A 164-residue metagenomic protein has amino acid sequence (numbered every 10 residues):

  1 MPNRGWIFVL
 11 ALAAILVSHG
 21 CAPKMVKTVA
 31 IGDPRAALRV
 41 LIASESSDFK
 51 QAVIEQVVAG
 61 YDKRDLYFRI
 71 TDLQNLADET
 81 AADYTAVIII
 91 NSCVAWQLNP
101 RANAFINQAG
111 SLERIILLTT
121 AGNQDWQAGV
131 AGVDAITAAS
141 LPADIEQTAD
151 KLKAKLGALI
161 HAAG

Functional and structural regions predicted by a protein language model:
M1-F8: Bacterial N-terminal signal peptides that target proteins for export
L16-G20: C-terminal motif of bacterial Sec signal peptides marking the signal peptidase cleavage site
A22-A37, R64-D65, P100-G164: FMN-binding flavodoxin-like domain, especially the glycine-rich phosphate-binding loop
A37-R64: Short, charged N-terminal beta->alpha structural module
A43-S47, L73, I90-C93, L118-G122: Active-site-proximal beta-strand/loop segments in catalytic clefts of secreted hydrolases
Q51-E55, A81, N99-A102: Conserved strand-to-helix beginnings and helix N-cap segments that scaffold or border functional pockets
R64-E79: A short, well-structured beta->alpha microelement
T85-A104: Short, structured active-site "lid" loops
